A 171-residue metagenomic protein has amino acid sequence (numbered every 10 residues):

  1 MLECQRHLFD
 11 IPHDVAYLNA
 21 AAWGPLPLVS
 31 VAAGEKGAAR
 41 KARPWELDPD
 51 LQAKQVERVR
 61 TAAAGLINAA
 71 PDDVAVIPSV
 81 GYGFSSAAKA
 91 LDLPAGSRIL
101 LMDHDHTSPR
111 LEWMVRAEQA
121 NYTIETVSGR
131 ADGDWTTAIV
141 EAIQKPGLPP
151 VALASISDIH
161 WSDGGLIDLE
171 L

Functional and structural regions predicted by a protein language model:
M1-L171: Pyridoxal 5′-phosphate
